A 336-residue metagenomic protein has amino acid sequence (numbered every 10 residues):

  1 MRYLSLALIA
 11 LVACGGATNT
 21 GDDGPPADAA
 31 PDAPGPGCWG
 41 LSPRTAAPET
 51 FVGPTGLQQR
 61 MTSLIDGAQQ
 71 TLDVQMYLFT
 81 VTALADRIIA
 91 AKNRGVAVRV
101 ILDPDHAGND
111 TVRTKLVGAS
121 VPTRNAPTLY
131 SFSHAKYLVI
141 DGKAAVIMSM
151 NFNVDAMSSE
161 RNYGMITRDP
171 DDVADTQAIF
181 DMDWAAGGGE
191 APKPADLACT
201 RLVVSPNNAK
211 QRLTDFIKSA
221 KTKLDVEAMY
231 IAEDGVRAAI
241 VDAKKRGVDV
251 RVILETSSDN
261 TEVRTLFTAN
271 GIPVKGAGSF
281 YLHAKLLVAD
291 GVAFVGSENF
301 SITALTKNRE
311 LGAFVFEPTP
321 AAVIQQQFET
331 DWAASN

Functional and structural regions predicted by a protein language model:
M1-C38: Ser/Thr-rich, Pro/Gly/Ala-heavy low-complexity intrinsically disordered linkers and tails of secreted extracellular
P34-Q69, Q75-A220, D234-Q325: HKD-type phospholipase D/PLD-like phosphodiesterase module
M229-I231: Long, repeat-rich segments with strong aromatic
Q326-S335: Short, low-complexity, Pro/Ser/Thr/Gly-rich segments in the mature regions of secreted, periplasmic
